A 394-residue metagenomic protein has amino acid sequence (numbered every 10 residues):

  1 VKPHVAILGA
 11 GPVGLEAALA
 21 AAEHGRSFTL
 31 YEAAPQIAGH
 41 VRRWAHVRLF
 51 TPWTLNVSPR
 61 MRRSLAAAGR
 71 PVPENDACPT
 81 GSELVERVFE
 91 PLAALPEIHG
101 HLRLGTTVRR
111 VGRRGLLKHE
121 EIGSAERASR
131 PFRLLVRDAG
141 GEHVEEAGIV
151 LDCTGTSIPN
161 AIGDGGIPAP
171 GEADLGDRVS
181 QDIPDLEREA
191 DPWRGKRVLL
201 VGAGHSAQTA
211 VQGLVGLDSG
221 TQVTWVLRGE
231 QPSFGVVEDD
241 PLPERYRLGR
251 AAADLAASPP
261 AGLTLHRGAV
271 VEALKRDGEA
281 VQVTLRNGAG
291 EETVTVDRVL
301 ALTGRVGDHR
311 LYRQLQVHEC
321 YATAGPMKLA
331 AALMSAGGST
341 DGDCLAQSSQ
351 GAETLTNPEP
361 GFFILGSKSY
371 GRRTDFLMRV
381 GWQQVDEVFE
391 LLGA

Functional and structural regions predicted by a protein language model:
K2-H4, G105, R194-G195, G268: Phosphate-coordination loops involved in phosphoryl transfer and adenosine-cofactor binding
P3-L30, L200-L217: N-terminal Rossmann-like FAD-binding beta1-loop-alpha1 element of flavoenzymes
V13, Q36, S157, S206 (+1 more regions): Conserved Rossmann-like nucleotide-cofactor binding loop
A34-V88, D182-L186, W225-E244, P360: Glycine-rich active-site loop/strand segments that organize a redox cofactor
P71-I149, T154-I158, E272-V283, T295-R298: Feature captures the FAD/FMN-dependent oxidoreductase FAD-binding
G81, T154-L217, V223, T323-S335 (+1 more regions): Glycine-rich dinucleotide-binding loop and its adjacent helix/turn
H99, R110, A128, G216-Y321 (+1 more regions): A Rossmann-like FAD-binding core segment of flavoenzymes
Q350-A394: A conserved FAD-binding loop/helix module that cradles the flavin
